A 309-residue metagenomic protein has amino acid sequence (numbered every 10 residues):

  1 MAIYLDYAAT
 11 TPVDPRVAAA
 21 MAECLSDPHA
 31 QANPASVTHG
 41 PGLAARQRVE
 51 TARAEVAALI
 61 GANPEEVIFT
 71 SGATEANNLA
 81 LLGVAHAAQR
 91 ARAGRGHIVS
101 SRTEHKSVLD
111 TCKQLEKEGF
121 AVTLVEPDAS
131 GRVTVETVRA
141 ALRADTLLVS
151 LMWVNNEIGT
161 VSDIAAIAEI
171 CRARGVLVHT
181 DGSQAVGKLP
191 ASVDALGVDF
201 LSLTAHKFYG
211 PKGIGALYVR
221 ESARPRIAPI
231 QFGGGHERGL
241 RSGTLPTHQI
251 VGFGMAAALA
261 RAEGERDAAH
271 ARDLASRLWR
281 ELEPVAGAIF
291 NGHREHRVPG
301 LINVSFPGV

Functional and structural regions predicted by a protein language model:
M1-V309: Pyridoxal 5′-phosphate
